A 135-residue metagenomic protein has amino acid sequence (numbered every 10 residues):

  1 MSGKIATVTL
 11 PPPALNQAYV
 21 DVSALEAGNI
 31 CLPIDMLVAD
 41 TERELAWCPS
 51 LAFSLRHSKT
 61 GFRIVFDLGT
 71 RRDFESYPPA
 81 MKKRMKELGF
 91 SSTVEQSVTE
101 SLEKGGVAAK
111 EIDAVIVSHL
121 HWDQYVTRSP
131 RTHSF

Functional and structural regions predicted by a protein language model:
M1-S91: Zn-dependent metallo-beta-lactamase
R63, T70-F135: Active-site HxH/HxHxD metal-binding segment of metal-dependent hydrolases
